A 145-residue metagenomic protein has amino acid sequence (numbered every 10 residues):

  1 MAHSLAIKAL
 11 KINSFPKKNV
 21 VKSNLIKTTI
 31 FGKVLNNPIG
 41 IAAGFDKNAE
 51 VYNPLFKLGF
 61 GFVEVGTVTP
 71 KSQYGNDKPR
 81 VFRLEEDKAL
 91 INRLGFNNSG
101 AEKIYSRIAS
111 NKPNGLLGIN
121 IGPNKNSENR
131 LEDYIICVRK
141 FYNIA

Functional and structural regions predicted by a protein language model:
M1-T28, I91-N97, A101: An N-cap/entry alpha-helix motif that binds or orients negatively charged groups
K22-K33, K47-A49: N-terminal active-site wall of soluble small-molecule enzyme domains
T28, I39-A43, G61-V65, N92 (+1 more regions): Hydrophobic faces of well-ordered beta-strands that scaffold small-molecule active sites in alpha/beta enzyme cores
I30-N37, E86-K88: Glycine/charged-rich beta-loop-alpha catalytic/anionic-binding loops adjacent to active sites
L35, A43-D46, N97-P113, L117-A145: Conserved alpha/beta-domain cores
L35, G40, V51-K71: Active-site cofactor/substrate anionic-group-binding motifs, chiefly glycine- and Lys/Arg-rich phosphate-binding loops
V51-L55, Q73-R80, N129-L131: Short, conserved acidic/polar surface loops in the N-terminal third of protein domains
G66-L116: A gly/proline- and charged-residue-enriched helix-loop-helix capping module
